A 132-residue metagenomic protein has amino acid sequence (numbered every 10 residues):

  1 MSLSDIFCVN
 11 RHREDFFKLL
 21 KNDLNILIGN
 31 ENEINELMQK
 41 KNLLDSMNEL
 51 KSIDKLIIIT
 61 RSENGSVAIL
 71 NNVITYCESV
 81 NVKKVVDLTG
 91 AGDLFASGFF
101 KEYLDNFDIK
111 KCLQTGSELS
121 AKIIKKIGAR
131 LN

Functional and structural regions predicted by a protein language model:
M1-M47, N64-G65: Conserved beta-alpha-beta core of the PfkB/ribokinase-like small-molecule kinase fold
E14, K40-N132: Conserved phosphate-binding/catalytic region of the ribokinase-like
